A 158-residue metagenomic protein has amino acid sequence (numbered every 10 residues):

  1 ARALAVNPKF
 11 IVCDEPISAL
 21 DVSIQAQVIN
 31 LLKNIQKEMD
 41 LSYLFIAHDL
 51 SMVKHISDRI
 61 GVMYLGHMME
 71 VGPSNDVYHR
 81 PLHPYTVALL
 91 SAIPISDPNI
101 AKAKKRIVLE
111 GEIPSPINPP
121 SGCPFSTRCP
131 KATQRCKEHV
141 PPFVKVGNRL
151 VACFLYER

Functional and structural regions predicted by a protein language model:
N7: Conserved catalytic motifs of ABC-family nucleotide-binding domains
V12-L20, I24-K102: P-loop NTP-binding/switch modules centered on Walker-like glycine-rich loops
P73-R158: Short catalytic/signature loops enriched in Gly
